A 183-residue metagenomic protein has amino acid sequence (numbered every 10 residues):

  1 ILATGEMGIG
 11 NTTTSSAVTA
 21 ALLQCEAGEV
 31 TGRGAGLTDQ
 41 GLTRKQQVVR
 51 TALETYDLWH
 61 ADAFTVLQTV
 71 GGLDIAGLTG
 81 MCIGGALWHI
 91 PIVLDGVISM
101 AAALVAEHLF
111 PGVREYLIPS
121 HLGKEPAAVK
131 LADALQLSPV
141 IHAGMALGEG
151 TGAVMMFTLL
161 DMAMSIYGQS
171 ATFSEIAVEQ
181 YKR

Functional and structural regions predicted by a protein language model:
I1-R183: N-terminal loops that bind phosphate or other acidic moieties and the adjacent beta-alpha structural core
